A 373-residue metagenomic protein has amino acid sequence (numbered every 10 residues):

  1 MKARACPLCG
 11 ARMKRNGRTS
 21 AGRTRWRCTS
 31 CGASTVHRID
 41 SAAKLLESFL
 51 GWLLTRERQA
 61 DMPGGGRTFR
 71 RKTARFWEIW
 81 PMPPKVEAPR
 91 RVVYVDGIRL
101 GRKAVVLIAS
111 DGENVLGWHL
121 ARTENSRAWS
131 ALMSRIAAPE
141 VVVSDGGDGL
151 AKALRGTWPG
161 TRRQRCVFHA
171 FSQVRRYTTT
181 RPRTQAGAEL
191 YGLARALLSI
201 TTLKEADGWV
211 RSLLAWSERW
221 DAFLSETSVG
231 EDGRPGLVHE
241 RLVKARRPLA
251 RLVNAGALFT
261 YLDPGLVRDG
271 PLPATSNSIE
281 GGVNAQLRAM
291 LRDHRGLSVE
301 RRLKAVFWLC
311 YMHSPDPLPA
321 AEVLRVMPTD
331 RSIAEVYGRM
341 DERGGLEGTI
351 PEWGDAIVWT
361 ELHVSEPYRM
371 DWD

Functional and structural regions predicted by a protein language model:
M1-R4: A broadly conserved sequence feature marking short terminus-proximal activation segments in nucleic acid-centric
C6-C9, C28: Short cysteine-rich clusters marking metal-coordination/redox-active sites
A11-K14, V36: Short functional micro-motifs and their immediate structural scaffolds
R15-R25: Short linker/helix segments within small regulatory modules
R23, R27, A33-V36, G64-G160: RNase H-like nuclease fold core
R25, S30-F49, E140-G147, A151 (+1 more regions): Acidic/histidine-rich catalytic cores and adjacent linkers of DNA breakage/strand-transfer/modification proteins
W52-P63: Short, charged amphipathic recognition helices of the HTH superfamily and cognate SANT/SANTA-like modules
D145-A194: Conserved beta-strand -> loop -> alpha-helix junction used to position metal-binding or nucleic-acid-contacting
